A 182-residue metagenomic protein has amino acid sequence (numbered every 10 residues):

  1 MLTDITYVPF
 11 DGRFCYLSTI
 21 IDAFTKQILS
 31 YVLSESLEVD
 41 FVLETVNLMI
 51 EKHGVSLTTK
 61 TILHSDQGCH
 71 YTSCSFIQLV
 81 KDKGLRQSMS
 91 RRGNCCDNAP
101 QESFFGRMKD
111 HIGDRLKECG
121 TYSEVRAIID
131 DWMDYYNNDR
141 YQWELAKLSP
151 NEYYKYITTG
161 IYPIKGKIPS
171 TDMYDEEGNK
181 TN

Functional and structural regions predicted by a protein language model:
M1-L29, S36: An active-site-proximal beta-strand-loop segment
D4, I20, K26, V46 (+8 more regions): Mobile genetic element proteins and their domesticated derivatives, centered on retroelements and DNA transposons
G12-R13, T72-C74: Catalytic cores and conserved motifs of cyclic dinucleotide signaling enzymes
R13, V32-S56: Active-site beta-loop-alpha junctions of metal-dependent nucleic acid enzymes, especially the RNase H-like/DDE
L17, T59-T61: The start of beta-strands in P-loop NTPase/AAA+ ATPase cores
Q27-Y31, Q87-S90, D114-R115: Short small-residue beta-strand/loop micro-motif enriched in glycine and branched aliphatics
S65-Q67, S73-C74, M89-D110, T121-R126 (+1 more regions): RNase H-like two-metal-ion nuclease catalytic core shared by retroviral integrases and related mobile-element nucleases
K81-L85, R107-N182: C-terminal domain-tail junction helix/linker
